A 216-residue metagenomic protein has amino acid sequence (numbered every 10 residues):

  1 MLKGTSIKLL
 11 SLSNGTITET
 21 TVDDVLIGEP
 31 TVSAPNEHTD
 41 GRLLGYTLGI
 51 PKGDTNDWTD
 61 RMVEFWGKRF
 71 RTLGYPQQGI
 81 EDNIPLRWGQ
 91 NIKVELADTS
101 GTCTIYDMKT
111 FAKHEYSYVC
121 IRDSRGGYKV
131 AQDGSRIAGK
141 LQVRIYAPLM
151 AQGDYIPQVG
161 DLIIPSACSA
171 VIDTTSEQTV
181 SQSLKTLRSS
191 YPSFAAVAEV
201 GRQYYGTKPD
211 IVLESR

Functional and structural regions predicted by a protein language model:
M1-W58, R69, Y75-L149, E199-R216: N-terminal disorder-to-order initiation segments that are Gly/Lys/Arg-biased and fold into the first beta/loop/alpha
I7-L12, K52-Y75, A151-E199: Short, acidic/charged, Gly/Pro-enriched secondary-structure junctions
